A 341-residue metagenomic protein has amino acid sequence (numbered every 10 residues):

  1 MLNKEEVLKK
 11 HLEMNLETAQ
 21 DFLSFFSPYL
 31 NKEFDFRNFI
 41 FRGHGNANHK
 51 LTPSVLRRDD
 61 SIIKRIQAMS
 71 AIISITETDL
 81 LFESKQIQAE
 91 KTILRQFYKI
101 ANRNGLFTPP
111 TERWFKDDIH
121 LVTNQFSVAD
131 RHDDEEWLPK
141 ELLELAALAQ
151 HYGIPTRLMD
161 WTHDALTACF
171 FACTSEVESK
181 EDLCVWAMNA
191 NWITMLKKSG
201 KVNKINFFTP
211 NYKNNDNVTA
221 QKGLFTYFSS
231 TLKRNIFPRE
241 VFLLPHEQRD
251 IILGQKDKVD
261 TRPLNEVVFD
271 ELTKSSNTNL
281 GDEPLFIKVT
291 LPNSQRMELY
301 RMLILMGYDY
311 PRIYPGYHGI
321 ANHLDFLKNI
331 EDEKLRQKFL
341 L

Functional and structural regions predicted by a protein language model:
M1-L341: Catalytic-core elements of nucleic-acid end-processing and repair enzymes
